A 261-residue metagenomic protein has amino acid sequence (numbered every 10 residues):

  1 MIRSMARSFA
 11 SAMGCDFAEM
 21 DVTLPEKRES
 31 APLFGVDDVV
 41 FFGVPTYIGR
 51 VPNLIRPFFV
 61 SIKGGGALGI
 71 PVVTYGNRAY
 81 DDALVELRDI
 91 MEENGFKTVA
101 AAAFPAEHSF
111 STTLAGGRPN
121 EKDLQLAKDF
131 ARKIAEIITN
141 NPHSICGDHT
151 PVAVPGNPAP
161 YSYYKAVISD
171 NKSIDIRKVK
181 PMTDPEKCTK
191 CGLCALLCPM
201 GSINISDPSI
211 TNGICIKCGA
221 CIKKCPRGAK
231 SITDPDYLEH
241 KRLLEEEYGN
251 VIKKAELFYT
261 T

Functional and structural regions predicted by a protein language model:
M1-E26, S30-S173, T233-T261: FMN-binding flavodoxin-like domain, especially the glycine-rich phosphate-binding loop
P45, K178-V179, P208, I216 (+1 more regions): Generic detector of bulky aromatic hydrophobic side chains
P45, P52, P119, P181 (+2 more regions): Proline-rich low-complexity regions
G156-C191, A195-L196: A mid-sequence, solvent-exposed acidic-amphipathic segment
T183-D184, T189-I216, A220-L238: Iron-sulfur cluster-binding cysteine motifs and their immediate structural context in ferredoxin-like electron-transfer
